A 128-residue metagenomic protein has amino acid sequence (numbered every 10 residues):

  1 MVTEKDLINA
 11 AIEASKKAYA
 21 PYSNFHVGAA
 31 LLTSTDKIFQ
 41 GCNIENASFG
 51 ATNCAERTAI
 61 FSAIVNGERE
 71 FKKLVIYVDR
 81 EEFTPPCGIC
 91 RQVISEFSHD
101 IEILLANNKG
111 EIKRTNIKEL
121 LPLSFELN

Functional and structural regions predicted by a protein language model:
V2, F39-Q40: Polybasic, low-complexity association/targeting segments
V2-K17, E68-N128: C-terminal binding/interaction regions
E13, A55-A63: Short, well-ordered amphipathic alpha-helical segments that serve as non-catalytic structural scaffolds within diverse
Y19-Y22: Short Gly/Pro-enriched turn/cap motifs at secondary-structure boundaries
N24-T33: Short beta-strand scaffold segments in enzyme catalytic cores
L32, F61-E68, E96-F97: Alpha-helix C-terminal capping segments
K37-I38, I112: Hydrophobic "anchor" residues
C42-R57: Compact, glycine-rich, soluble single-domain proteins
